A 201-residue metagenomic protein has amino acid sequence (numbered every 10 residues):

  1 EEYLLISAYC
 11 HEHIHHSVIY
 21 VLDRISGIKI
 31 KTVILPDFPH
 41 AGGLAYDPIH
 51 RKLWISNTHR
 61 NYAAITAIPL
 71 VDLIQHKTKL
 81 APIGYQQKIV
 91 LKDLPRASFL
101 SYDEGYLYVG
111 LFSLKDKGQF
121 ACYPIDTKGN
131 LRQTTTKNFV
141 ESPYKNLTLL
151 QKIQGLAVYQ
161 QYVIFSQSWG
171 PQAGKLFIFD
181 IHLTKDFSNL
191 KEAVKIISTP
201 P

Functional and structural regions predicted by a protein language model:
E1, G42-R51, K92-Y108, Q154-Q160: Structural signature of eukaryotic scaffold interfaces centered on beta-propeller domains
E1-I34: Beta-propeller domains
Y3-L5, K52-S56, L107-G110, V163-S166: Conserved beta-propeller blade signature
H13-Y20, N61-D72, K115-D126, P171-T184: Structural motif
S26-K52: Blade-loop segments of beta-propeller domains
V33-D37, K88-D93, Y144-L149, T199-P200: Surface loop/turn motifs at the tips and blade-to-blade linkers of beta-strand repeat domains
V71-D103: Asp-box/WD-like beta-propeller blade repeats and closely related beta-sheet repeat scaffolds
K145-P200: Loop/turn-rich, solvent-exposed surfaces of beta-rich toroidal or solenoidal domains
